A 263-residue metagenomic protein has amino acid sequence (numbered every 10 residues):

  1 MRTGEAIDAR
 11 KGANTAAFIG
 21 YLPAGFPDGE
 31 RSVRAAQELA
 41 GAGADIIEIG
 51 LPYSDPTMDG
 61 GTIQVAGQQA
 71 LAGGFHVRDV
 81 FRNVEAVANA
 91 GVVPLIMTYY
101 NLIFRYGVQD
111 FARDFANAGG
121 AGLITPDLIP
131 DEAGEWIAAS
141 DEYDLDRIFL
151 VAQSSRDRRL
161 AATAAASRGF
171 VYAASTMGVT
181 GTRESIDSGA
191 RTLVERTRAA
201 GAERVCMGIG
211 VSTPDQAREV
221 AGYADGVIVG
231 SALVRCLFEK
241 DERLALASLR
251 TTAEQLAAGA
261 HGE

Functional and structural regions predicted by a protein language model:
M1-Y21, V84-E85: N-terminal amphipathic alpha-helix/helix-capping segment at the start of soluble metabolic enzymes
P23-D28, M97-R105, I129-P130, V151-S155 (+1 more regions): Glycine-rich beta-to-alpha transition loops that act as phosphate-gripper elements at the mouths of alpha/beta enzyme
G29-L39, S155-A165, M207, V211-V227: Catalytic cores of alpha/beta
D45-S54, G120-I124, I129, V171-G181 (+2 more regions): Glycine-rich phosphate-binding active-site loops on the catalytic face of alpha/beta enzymes
G60-L95, A138-A152, S188-V205, S248-E263: Alpha-helix-loop-beta-strand connector modules within alpha/beta enzyme cores
I63, L150, L160-A199, C236 (+1 more regions): Glycine/Thr-rich beta-alpha phosphate-binding loop at enzyme active sites
A72-F75, G119-E132, D146-S155, L160-A161 (+1 more regions): Catalytic beta/alpha-barrel core
E195-E203, S212-E263: Alpha/beta catalytic cores of nucleotide-metabolism and tRNA/nucleoside-modifying enzymes
